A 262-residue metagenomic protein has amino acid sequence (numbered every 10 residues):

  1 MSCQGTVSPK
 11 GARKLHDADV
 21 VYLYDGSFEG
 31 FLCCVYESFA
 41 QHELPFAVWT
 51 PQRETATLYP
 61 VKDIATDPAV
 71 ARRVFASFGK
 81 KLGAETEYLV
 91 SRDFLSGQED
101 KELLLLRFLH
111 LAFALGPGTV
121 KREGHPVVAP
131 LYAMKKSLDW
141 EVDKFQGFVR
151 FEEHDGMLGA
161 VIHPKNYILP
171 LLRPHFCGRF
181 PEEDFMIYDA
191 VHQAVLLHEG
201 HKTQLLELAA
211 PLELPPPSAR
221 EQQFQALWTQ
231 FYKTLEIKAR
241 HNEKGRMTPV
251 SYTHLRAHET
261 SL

Functional and structural regions predicted by a protein language model:
C3, V7-P68: N-terminal ordered "arm"
D17-V21, L158, E213: Glycine- and acidic
G30-Q41, L106-A114, P174-G178, A226-K233: Short, hydrophobic/amphipathic alpha-helical patches that form generic packing surfaces within helical domains
Y59-V142: Charged, alpha-helical interface segments at or near domain boundaries
G118-L208: Internal, well-folded beta-alpha domain core
P181-E183, I187-V250: A recognition module on extended beta-rich or small alphabeta surfaces enriched in W/G with H and D/E
T253-T260: Conserved small/polar residues in nucleotide/adenosyl-binding loops
